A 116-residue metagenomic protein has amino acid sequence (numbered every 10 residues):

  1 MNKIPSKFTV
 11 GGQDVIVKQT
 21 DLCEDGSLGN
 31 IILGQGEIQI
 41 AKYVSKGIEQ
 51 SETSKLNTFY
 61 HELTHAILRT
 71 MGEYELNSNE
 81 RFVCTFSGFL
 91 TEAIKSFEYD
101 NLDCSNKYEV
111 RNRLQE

Functional and structural regions predicted by a protein language model:
M1-T53, T70-E116: Metalloprotease/metallohydrolase-associated module, dominated by Zn2+-dependent proteases
N57-R69: Active-site recognition of the HExxH zinc-binding catalytic motif
